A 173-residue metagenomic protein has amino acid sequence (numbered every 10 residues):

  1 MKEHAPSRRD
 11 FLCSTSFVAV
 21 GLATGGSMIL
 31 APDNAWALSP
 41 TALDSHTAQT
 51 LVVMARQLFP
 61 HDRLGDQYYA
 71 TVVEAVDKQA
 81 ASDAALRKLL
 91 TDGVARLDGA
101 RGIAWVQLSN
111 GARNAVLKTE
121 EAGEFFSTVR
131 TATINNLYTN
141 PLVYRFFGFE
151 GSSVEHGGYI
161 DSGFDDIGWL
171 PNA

Functional and structural regions predicted by a protein language model:
M1-L22: N-terminal secretory signal peptides and thylakoid transit peptides that target proteins across membranes
K2, S39, R101-A104: Residues marking the start of alpha-helices
A5-P6, L22-H61: C-terminal segment of N-terminal export signals and the immediately downstream linker at the start of the mature
S16, V20-A23, F59, R63 (+3 more regions): Hydrophobic/aromatic-lined pockets within catalytic cores
Q49, V53, T71-A173: Mature-region segments of soluble proteins
P60, L64, S82-A85: Alpha-helical structural elements of signaling/regulatory helical domains
L64-V72: Short acidic alpha-helical/loop segments enriched in Asp/Glu that coordinate divalent cations
